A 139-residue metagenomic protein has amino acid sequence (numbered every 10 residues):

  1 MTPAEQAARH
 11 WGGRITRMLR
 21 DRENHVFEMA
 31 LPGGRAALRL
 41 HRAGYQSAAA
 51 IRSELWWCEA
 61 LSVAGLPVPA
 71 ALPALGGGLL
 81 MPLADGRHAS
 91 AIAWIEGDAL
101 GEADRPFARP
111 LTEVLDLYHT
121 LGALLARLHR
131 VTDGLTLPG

Functional and structural regions predicted by a protein language model:
M1-G12: Short, non-transmembrane alpha-helical segments in secretory-pathway proteins
H10-A30: ATP-binding glycine-rich phosphate-binding loop
L31-T136: ATP-binding pocket architecture of kinase catalytic cores
G139: Active-site catalytic-loop/activation-segment of kinase and kinase-like phosphoryl-transfer enzymes
